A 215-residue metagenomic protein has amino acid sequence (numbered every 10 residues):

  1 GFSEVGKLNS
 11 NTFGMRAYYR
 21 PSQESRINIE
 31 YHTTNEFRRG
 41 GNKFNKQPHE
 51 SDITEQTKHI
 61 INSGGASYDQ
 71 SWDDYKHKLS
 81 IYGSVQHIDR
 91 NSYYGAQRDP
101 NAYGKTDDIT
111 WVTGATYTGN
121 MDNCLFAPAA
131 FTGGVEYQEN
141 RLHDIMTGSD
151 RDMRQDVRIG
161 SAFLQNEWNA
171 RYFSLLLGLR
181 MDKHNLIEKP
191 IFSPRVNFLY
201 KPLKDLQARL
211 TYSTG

Functional and structural regions predicted by a protein language model:
G1, Y18, E30-H32, G65-S67 (+5 more regions): Transmembrane beta-strands of outer-membrane beta-barrel proteins
F2-T12, R20, E24-H77, V85-D108: Flexible loop and strand-edge segments within Gram-negative outer membrane beta-barrel domains
N11-M15, I60-A66, I109-A115, R158-L164 (+2 more regions): Hydrophobic, lipid-facing positions within transmembrane beta-strands of outer-membrane proteins
P21-Q23, G65-D74, G114-C124, W168-Y172 (+1 more regions): Outer-membrane beta-barrel proteins
S22, H32, P128-A130, E136 (+1 more regions): Structural signature of Gram-negative outer-membrane beta-barrels, strongest in the C-terminal barrel of TonB-dependent
T33-F37, Q70-D74, V85-D89, G119 (+4 more regions): Transmembrane beta-strands of outer-membrane beta-barrel pores
K43-F44, A96, T147-S149, I191-F192: Short, glycine/charged-enriched secondary-structure capping and boundary segments
S92, N101-C124, L142-M146, D150-L177: Extended low-complexity acidic/polar segments
